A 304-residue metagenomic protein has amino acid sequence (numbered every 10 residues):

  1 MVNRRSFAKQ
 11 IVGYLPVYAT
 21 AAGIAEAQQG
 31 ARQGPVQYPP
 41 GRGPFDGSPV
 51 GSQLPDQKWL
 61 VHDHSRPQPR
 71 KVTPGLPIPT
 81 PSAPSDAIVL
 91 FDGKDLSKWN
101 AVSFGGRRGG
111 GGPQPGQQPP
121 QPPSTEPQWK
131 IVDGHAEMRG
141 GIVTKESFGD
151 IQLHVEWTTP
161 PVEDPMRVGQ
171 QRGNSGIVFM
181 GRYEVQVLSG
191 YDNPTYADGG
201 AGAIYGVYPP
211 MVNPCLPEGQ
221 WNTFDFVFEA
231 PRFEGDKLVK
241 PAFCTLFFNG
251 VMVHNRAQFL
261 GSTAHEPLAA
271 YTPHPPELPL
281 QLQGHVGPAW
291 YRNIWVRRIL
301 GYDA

Functional and structural regions predicted by a protein language model:
S6-A27: N-terminal export signals
Q29-A304: Carbohydrate-interacting regions of secretory-pathway proteins
